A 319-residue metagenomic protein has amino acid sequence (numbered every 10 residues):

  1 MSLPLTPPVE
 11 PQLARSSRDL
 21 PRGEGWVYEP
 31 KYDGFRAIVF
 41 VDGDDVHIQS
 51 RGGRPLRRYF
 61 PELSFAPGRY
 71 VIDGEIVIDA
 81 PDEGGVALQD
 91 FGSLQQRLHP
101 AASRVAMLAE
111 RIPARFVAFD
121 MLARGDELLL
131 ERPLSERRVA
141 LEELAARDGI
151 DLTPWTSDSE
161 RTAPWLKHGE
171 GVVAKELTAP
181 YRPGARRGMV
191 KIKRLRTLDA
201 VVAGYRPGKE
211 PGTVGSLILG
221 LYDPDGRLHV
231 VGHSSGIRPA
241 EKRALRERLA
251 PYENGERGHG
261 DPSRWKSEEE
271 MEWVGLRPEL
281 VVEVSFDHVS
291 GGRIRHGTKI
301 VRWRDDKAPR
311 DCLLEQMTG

Functional and structural regions predicted by a protein language model:
M1-G319: Catalytic cores of nucleic-acid ligases and guanylyltransferases
